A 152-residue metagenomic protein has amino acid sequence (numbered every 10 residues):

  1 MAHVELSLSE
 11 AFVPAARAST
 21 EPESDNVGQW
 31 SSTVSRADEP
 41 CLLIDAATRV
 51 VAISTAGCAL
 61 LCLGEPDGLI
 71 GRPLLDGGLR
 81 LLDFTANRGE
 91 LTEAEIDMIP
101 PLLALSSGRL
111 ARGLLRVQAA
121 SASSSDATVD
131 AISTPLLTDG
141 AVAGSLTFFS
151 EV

Functional and structural regions predicted by a protein language model:
A2-A11, L91-V129, A143: Per-ARNT-Sim (PAS) sensory domains and their PAS-associated C-terminal
A2-W30: Short, charged amphipathic alpha-helical "coupling" segments at sensory-output junctions in signaling proteins
R17-S19, W30-S32, A37-S107: PAS-family sensory domains
D38-P40, G113, A131-I132: Short loop/turn microsegments at loop-to-beta-strand junctions
D45, S121, L137-T138: Short, acidic, Ser/Thr-enriched surface-loop or helix-capping motifs
A131-G144: Short loop/turn elements at sensory-signaling interfaces that couple input to output
E151-V152: PAS/PAC or PAS-like capping segment
